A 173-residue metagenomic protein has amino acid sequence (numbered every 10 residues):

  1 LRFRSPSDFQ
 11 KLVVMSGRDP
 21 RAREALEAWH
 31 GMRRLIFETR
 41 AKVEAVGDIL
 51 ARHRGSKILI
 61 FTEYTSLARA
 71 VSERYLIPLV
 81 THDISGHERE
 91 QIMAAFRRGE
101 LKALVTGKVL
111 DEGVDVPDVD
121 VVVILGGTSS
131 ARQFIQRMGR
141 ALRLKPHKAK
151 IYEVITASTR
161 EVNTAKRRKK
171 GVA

Functional and structural regions predicted by a protein language model:
L1-R52, E73: Interdomain helical connector at the RecA1-RecA2 junction of SF1/SF2 helicase-like NTPases
K42, L67, E88, S130-F134 (+2 more regions): Helical mechanochemical/support elements of P-loop NTPase systems and associated helical scaffolds
K57-T62, S66-V114, Q133-F134: Conserved helicase ATPase core of P-loop NTP-dependent helicases/translocases
S66, S85, L110-D111, G127-S130 (+2 more regions): Conserved nucleotide-binding/hydrolysis micro-motifs of P-loop NTPases
M93, V121, S129-K150: Conserved SF2 helicase motif VI
R140-V172: Conserved segment of the helicase C-terminal RecA-like domain
